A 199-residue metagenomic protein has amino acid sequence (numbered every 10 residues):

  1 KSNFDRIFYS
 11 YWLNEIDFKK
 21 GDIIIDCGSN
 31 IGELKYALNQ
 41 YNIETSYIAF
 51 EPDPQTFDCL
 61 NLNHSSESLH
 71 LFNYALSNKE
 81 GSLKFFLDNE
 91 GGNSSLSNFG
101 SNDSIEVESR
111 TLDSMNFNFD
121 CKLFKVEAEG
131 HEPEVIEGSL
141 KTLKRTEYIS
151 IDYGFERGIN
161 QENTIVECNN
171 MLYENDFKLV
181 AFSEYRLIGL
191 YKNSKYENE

Functional and structural regions predicted by a protein language model:
K1-F50, Q55-L62, T164-M171, N175-E199: S-adenosyl-L-methionine
K1-I16, E67, F72-M115, F119: Glycine-rich adenosyl-binding loop in Rossmann-like folds that engage adenosine-containing cofactors
D17, I23-K35, N93-S94, G100 (+1 more regions): Active-site segment flanking the S-adenosylmethionine/decSAM binding pocket in AdoMet-dependent transferases
F50, F72, K125-E129: Active-site-adjacent beta-strand anchor residues
C59, G81-S82, G158-E162: Short, charged, surface-exposed secondary-structure boundary motifs
S65-E67, F86-G92, T142, E167-N170 (+1 more regions): Short, hinge-like loop/turn segments at secondary-structure boundaries
